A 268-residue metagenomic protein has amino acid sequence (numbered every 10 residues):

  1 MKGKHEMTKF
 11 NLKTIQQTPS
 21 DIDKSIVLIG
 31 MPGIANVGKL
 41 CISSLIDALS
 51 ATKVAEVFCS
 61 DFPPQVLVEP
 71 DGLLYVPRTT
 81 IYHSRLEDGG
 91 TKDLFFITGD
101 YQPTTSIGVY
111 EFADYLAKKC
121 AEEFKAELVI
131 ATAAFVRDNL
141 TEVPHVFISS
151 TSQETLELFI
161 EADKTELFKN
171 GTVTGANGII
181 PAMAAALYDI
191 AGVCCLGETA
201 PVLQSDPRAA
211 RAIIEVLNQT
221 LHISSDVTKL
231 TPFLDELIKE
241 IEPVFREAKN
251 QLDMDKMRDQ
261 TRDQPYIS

Functional and structural regions predicted by a protein language model:
K2-D100: N-terminal short beta-loop-beta anion/metal-coordinating cradle
M31, I97-G99, T132-A133, V173-A176: Short His-Asn-centered micro-motif
N36-L40, I107-E111, Y115, G175 (+4 more regions): Conserved active-site and cofactor/substrate-binding residues in soluble primary-metabolism enzymes
T52, Y115-V129, A186-A191, I223-S225: Secondary-structure boundary elements
A55, F95-I97, L128-I130, A191-L196: Hydrophobic/aromatic beta-strand patches that form the interior of the parallel beta-sheet core in alpha/beta enzyme
P103-L156: Internal, conserved structured core segments that host functional sites
R137-T220, Q260, Y266: Catalytic cores of processing enzymes, dominated by hydrolases/peptidases, characterized by acidic/His-rich
V202-S268: A conserved C-terminal secondary-structure "cap"
